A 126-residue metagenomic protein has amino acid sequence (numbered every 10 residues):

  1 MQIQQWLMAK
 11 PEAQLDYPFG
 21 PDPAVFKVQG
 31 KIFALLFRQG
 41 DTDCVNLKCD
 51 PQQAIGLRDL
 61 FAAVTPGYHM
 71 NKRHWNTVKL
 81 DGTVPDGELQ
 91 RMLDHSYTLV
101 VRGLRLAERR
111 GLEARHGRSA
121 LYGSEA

Functional and structural regions predicted by a protein language model:
M1-A126: Charge-dense, helix-prone N-terminal extensions
